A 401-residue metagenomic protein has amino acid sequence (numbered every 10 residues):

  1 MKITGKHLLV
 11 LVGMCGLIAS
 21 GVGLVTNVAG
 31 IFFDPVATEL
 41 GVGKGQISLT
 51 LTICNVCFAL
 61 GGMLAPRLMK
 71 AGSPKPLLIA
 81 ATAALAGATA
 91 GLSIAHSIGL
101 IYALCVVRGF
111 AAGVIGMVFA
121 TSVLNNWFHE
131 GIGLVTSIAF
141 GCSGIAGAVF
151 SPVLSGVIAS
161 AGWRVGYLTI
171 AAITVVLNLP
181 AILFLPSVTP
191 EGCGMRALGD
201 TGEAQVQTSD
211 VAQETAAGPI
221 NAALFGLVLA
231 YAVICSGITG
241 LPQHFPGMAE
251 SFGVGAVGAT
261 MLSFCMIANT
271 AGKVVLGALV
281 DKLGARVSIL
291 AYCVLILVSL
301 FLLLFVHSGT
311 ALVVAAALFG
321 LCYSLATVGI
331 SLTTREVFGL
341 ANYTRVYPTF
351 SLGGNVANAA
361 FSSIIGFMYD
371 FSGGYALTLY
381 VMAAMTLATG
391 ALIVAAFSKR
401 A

Functional and structural regions predicted by a protein language model:
V10-P35, L40-K44, G62, S151 (+2 more regions): Extracytoplasmic
T26-F33, I220-A278: Extracytoplasmic gate region of multi-pass secondary transporters
V36, V114-F128, L325-F338: Intracellular juxtamembrane helix-capping segments at the cytosolic ends of symmetry-related transmembrane helices
V36-A37, L68-M69, P152-A161, A249-E250 (+2 more regions): Interfacial helix-cap and linker-helix signal at transmembrane-aqueous boundaries of multi-pass secondary transporters
L60-I98: Conserved MFS/SLC helix-loop-helix module at the cytosolic interface between two early adjacent transmembrane helices
V106-G141: Cytoplasmic helix-loop-helix junction between adjacent transmembrane helices in 12-TM secondary transporters
C142-P190: Helix-loop-helix hairpin linking two adjacent transmembrane segments in secondary transporters
L262-N269, V275, V280-T333: C-terminal transmembrane helical hairpin of 12-TM major facilitator-type secondary transporters
